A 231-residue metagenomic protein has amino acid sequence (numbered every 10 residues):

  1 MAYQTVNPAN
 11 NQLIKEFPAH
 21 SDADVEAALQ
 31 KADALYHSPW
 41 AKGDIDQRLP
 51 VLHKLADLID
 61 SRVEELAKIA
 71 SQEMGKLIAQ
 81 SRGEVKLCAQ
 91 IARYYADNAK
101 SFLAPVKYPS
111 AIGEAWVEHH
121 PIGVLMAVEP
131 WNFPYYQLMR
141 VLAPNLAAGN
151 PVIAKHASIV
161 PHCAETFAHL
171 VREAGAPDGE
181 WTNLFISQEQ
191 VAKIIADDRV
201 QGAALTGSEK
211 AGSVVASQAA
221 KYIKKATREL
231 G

Functional and structural regions predicted by a protein language model:
M1-G113: N-terminal Rossmann-like NAD(P)+-binding subdomain of aldehyde/semialdehyde dehydrogenases
A104-G231: Rossmann-like NAD(P) dinucleotide-binding subdomain of oxidoreductase/dehydrogenase enzymes
